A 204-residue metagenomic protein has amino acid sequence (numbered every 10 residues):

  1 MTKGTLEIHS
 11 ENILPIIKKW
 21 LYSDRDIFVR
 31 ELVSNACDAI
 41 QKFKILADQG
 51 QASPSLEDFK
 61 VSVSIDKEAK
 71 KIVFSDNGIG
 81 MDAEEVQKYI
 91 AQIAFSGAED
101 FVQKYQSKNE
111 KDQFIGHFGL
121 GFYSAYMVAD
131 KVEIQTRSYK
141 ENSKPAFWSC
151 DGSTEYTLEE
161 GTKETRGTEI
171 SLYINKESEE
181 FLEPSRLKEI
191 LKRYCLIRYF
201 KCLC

Functional and structural regions predicted by a protein language model:
M1-K176, E180-F181, E189: GHKL (Bergerat-fold) ATPase N-terminal catalytic module, capturing the glycine-rich phosphate-binding loop and acidic
Y194-C204: Low-complexity basic/metal-binding stretches
